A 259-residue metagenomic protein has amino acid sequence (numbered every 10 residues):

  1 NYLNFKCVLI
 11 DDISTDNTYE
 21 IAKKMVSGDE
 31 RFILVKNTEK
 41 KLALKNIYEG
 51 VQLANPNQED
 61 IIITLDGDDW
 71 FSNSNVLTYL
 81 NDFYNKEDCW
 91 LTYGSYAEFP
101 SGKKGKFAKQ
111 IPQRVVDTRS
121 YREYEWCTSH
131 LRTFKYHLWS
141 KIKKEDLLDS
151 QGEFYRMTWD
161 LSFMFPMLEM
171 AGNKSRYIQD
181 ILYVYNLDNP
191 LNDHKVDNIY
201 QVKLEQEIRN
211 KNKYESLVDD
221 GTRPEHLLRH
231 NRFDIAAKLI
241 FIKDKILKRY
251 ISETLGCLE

Functional and structural regions predicted by a protein language model:
N1-R223, H230-N231, K243, R249: Nucleotide-sugar donor-binding/catalytic module of glycosyltransferases that assemble extracellular/cell-envelope
F241-E259: Low-complexity, charge- and small-residue-enriched intrinsically disordered regions
